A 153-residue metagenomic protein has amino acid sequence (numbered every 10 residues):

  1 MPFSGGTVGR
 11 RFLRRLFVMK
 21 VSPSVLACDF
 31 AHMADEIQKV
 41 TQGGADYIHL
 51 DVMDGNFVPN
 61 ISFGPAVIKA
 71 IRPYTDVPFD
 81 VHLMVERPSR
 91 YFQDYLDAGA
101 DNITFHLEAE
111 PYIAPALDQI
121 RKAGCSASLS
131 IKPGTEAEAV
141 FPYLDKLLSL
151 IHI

Functional and structural regions predicted by a protein language model:
G5-V18: Short, Lys/Arg-enriched N-terminal segments with co-localized hydrophobic residues within the first ~10-30 amino acids
F17-A98, N102-T104, E108-Y112, Q119 (+1 more regions): Conserved N-terminal beta1-alpha1 strand-loop-helix module at the mouth
A123: Residue microenvironments linked to proteolytic maturation and disulfide-stabilized extracellular modules
S126-S130: Structured, non-catalytic alpha/beta "coupling" segments that mediate domain-domain communication and provide generic
T135-E136: ABC family nucleotide-binding domain
A139: A contiguous, well-structured pocket-lining segment that forms one wall/lid of small-molecule binding clefts in soluble
I151-I153: Conserved small/polar residues in nucleotide/adenosyl-binding loops
